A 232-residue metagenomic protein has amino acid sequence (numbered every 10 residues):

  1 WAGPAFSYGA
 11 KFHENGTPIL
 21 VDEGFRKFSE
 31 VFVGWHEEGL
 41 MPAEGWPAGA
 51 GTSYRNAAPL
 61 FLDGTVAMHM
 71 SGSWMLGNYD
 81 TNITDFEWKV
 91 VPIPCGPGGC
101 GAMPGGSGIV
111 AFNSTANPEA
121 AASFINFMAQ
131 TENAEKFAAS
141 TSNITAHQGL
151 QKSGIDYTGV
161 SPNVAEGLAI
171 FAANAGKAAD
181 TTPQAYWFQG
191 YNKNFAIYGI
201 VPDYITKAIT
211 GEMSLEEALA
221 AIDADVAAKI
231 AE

Functional and structural regions predicted by a protein language model:
W1-G16, M103-A111, A172, A196-T206: Periplasmic solute-binding protein
W1-R26, V33, A57, V66: Extracytoplasmic/periplasmic solute-binding protein
T17-G49, I93: Glycine-centered hinge/linker elements that transmit conformational signals in sensory and ligand-binding systems
E37-M41, T81-G149, M213: Extracytoplasmic/periplasmic substrate-recognition and gating elements
G45-L62, C95: Short helix-initiation/N-cap motifs at beta->coil->alpha
Y54-H69, D203, K207-T210: Short helices/loops that flank or line small-molecule/ion binding pockets
S71-L76, S107: Beta->alpha turn/N-cap motifs
E166-I222: C-terminal capping/gating helix-and-loop segments adjacent to ligand/active sites or protein-protein/ligand interfaces
